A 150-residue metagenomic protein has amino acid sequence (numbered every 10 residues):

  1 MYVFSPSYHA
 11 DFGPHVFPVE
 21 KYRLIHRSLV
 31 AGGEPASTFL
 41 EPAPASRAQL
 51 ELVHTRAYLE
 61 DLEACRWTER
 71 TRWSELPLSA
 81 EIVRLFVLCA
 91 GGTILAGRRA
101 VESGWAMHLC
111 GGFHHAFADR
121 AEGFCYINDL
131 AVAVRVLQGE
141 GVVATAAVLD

Functional and structural regions predicted by a protein language model:
M1-L149: HDAC/HDAC-like amidohydrolase catalytic core signature
